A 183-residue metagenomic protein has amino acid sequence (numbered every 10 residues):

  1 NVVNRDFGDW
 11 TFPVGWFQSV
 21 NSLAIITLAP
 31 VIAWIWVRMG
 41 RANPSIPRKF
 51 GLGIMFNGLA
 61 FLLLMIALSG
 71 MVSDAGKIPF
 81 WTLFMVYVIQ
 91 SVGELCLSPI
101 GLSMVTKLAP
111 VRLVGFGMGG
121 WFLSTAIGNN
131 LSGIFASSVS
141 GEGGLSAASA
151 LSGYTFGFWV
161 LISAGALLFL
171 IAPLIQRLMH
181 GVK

Functional and structural regions predicted by a protein language model:
W10-A42, G53-F61: Transmembrane alpha-helices of Major Facilitator/SLC transporters
T11-F12, W81, V111-G120, A148: Loop-to-transmembrane helix entry/capping segments in MFS-fold secondary transporters and related SLC/MFSD carriers
S19, L23, M55, V88 (+3 more regions): Transmembrane alpha-helical cores of Major Facilitator Superfamily
L52-A75: C-terminal ends and interior cores of transmembrane alpha-helices in multi-pass membrane transporters/permeases
L63, S73-C96: Hydrophobic core of transmembrane alpha-helices in multi-pass small-molecule transporters, especially MFS/SLC-type
S91, L95-P110: Intracellular juxtamembrane helix-capping segments at the cytosolic ends of symmetry-related transmembrane helices
T106-G141: A late C-terminal transmembrane helix in Major Facilitator Superfamily
A148-P173: Symmetry-related core transmembrane helices of the 12-TM Major Facilitator Superfamily/SLC fold
